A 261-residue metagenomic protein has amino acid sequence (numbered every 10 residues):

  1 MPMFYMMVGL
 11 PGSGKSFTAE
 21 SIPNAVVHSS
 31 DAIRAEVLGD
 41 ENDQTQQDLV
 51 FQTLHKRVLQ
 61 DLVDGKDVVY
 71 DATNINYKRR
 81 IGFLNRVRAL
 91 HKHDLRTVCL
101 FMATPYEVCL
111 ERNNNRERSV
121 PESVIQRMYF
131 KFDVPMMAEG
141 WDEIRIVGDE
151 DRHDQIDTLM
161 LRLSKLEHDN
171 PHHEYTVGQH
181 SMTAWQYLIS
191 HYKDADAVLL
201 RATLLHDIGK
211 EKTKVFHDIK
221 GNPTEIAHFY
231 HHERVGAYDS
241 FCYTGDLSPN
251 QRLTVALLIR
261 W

Functional and structural regions predicted by a protein language model:
M1-Y5, D64-K66: Pre-Walker A (Motif I) flank of P-loop NTPase domains
F4-V8, S13, Y106-I156: Conserved GTP-binding G-domain of TRAFAC-class P-loop NTPases and closely related GTPase folds
F17-K66: Conserved substrate/cofactor phosphate-moiety recognition/catalytic segment in nucleotide-dependent phosphotransferases
A25-V27, T97-C99, E143-I146: Conserved beta-strand scaffold positions in the cores of enzyme catalytic domains, especially in NTP/NDP-utilizing
Y70-F83: Acidic, metal-coordinating catalytic cores used for nucleic-acid/nucleotide bond scission and strand-transfer chemistry
H93-C109: Conserved phosphate-donor/acceptor-positioning beta-strand/loop module used by diverse small-molecule
D157-T183, E211, V215-I226: Active-site flanking loop/helix segments enriched in acidic
I189-W261: Divalent metal-dependent catalytic cores for phosphoryl transfer on phosphate-bearing substrates
